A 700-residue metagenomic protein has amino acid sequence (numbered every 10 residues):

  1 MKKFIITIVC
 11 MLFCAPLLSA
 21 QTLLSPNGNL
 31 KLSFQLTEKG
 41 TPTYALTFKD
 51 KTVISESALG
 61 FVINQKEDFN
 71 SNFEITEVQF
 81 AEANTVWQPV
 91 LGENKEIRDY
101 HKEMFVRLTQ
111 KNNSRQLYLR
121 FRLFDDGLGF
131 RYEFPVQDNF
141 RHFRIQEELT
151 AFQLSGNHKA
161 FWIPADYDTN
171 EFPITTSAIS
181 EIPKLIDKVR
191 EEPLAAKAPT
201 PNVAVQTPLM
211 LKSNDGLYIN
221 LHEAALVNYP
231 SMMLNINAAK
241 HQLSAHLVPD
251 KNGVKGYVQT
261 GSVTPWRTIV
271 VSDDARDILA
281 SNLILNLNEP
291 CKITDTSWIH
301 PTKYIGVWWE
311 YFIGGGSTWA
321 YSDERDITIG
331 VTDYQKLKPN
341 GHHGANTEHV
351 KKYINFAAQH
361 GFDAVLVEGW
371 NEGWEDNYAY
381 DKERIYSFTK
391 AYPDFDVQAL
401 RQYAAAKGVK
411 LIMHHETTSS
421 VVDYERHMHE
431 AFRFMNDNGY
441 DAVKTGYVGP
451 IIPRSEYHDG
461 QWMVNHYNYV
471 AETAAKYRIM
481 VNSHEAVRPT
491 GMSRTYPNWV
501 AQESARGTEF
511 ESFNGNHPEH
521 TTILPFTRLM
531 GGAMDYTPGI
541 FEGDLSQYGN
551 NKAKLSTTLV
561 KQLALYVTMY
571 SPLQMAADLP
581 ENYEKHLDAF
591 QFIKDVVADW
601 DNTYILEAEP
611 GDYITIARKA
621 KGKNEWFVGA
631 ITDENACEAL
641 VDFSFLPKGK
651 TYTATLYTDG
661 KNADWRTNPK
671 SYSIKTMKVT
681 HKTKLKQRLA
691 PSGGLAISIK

Functional and structural regions predicted by a protein language model:
M1-T22: Bacterial Sec-dependent N-terminal signal peptides
T22-T294: N-terminal accessory beta-strand-rich subdomains and adjacent acidic, glycine-rich linkers that precede catalytic cores
V106, D578-F627, I631, D664-N668: Glycan-recognition and catalytic regions of carbohydrate-active enzymes
Q259-K352, H360, A364: An acidic-aromatic substrate-binding cleft motif
H349-W370, D437-D441: Catalytic domains of carbohydrate-active enzymes, especially glycoside hydrolases
E368-T558: Aromatic- and carboxylate-enriched substrate-binding clefts and catalytic-loop regions of carbohydrate-active enzymes
P610-T653, L695-A696: Carbohydrate-binding surface patches
T676-K700: C-terminal beta-strand-rich structural cap/linker in extracellular carbohydrate-active enzymes
